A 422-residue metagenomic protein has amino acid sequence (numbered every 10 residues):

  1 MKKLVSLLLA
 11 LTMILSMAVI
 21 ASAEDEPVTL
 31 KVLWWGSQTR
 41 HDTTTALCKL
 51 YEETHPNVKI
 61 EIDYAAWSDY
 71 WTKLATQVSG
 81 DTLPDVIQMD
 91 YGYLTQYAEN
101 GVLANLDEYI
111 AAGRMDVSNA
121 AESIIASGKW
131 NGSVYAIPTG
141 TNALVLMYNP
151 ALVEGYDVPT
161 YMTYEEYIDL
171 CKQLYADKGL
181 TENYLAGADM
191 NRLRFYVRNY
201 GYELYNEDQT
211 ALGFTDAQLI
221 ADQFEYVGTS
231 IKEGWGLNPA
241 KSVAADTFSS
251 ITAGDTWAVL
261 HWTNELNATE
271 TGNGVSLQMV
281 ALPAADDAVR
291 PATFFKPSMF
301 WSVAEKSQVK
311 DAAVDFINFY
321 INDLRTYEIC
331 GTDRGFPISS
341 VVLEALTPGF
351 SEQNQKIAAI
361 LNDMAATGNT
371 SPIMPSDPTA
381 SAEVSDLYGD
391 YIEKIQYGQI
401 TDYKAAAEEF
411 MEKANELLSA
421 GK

Functional and structural regions predicted by a protein language model:
K49, E53-T54, K59, Y156 (+3 more regions): Extracytoplasmic/periplasmic substrate-recognition and gating elements
L50-A120, A151-M162, F248-A258, A268 (+2 more regions): Extracytoplasmic "Venus flytrap"/periplasmic binding protein-like
Y91-A143, I168, Y196, Q278-L282 (+2 more regions): Hinge/lid segment of periplasmic solute-binding proteins
D107-A120, D177-G179, Y202-D222, T271-G272 (+2 more regions): Short, solvent-exposed loop/beta-turn-alpha elements that line the ligand-binding surface or hinge of extracytoplasmic
K129, F295, A358-E412: C-terminal capping/gating helix-and-loop segments adjacent to ligand/active sites or protein-protein/ligand interfaces
N131-T139, L144, I168-G213, L219 (+1 more regions): Extracytoplasmic/periplasmic solute-binding protein
C171-Q173, A211-K241: Glycine-centered hinge/linker elements that transmit conformational signals in sensory and ligand-binding systems
N267, M299, V303-A382: Mature extracytoplasmic/periplasmic domains
